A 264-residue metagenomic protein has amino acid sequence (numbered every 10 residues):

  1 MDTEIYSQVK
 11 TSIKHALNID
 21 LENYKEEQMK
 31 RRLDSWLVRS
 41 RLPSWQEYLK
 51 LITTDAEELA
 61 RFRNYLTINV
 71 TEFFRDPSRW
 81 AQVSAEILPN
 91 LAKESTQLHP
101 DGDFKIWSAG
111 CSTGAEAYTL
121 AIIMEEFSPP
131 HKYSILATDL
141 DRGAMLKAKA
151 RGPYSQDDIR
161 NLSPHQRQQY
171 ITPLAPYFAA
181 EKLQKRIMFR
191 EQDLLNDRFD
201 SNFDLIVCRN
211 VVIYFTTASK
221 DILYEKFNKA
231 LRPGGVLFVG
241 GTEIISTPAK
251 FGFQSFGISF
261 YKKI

Functional and structural regions predicted by a protein language model:
D2-F104: Conserved AdoMet
V83, I206, L231: Residue-level signal for inorganic ion chemistry
L91-D157, N161-Q166: Conserved SAM/SAH cofactor-binding pocket of Class I
Y133-V207, V211-S219, I244-S246: Extended basic-aromatic, gly/pro-enriched interface segments that bind polyanionic ligands
L205, S246-I264: Core SAM-dependent methyltransferase catalytic element
D221-P233: A short glycine-rich, Lys/Arg-flanked "PGG" loop and its adjoining helix->strand segment in the class I
Y224-E225, G240-T242, S246: Conserved Class I SAM-dependent methyltransferase catalytic core
P233-G241: Conserved beta-strand signature within the Rossmann-like core of class I S-adenosyl-L-methionine
